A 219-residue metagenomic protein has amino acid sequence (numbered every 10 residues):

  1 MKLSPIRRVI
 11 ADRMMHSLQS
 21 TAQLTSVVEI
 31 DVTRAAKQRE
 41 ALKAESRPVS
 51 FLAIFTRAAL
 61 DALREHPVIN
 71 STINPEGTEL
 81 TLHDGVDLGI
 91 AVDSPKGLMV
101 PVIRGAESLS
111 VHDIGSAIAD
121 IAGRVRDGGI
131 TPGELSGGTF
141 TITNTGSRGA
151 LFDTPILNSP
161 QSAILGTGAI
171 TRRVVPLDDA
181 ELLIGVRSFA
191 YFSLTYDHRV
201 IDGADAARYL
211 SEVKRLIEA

Functional and structural regions predicted by a protein language model:
M1-A219: C-terminal catalytic/motor cores of large multi-domain enzyme assemblies
